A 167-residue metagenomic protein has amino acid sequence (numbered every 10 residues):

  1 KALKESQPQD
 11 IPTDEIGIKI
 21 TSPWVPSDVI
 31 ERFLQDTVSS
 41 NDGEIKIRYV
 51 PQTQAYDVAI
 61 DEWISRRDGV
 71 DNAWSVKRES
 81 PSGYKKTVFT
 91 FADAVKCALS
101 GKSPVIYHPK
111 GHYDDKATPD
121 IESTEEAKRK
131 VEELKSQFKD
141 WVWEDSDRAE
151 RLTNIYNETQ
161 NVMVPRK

Functional and structural regions predicted by a protein language model:
K1-I155, Q160: Charged, low-complexity intrinsically disordered regions
R166-K167: Conserved adenine-nucleotide phosphate-binding loops and their immediately adjacent elements
